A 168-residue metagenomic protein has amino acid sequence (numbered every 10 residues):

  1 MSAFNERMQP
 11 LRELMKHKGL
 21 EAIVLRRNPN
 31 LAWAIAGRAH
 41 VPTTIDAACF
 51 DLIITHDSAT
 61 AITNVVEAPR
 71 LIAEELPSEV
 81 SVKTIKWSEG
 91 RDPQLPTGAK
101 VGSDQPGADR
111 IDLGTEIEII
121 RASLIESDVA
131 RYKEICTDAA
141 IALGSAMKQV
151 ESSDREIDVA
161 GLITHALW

Functional and structural regions predicted by a protein language model:
M1-G144, Q149, E156-I157: A composition/biophysics-driven feature that prefers long, compositionally simple stretches
M147, E151, L167-W168: Hydrophobic/aromatic-lined pockets within catalytic cores
E156-W168: Loop-centered beta-sheet repeat module
